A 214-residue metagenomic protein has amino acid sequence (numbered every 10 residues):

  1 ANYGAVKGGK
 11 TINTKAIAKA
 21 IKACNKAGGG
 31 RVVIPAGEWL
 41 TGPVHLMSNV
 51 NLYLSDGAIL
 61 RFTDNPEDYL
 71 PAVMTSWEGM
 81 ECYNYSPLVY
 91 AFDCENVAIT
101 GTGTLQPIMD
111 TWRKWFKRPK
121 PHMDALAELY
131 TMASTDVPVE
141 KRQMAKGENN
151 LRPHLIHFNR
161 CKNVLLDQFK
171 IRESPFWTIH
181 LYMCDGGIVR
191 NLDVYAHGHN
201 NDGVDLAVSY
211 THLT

Functional and structural regions predicted by a protein language model:
N2-V33, Y69: Acidic Gly/Asp/Thr-rich repetitive segments characteristic of extracellular carbohydrate-active and adhesion proteins
A27-T75, C82-Y85, T104-L105: N-terminal extracellular ligand-recognition/capping segment immediately after the signal peptide
P43-L46, I59, T63-D64, P87-F92 (+3 more regions): Glycine-rich beta-solenoid repeat tracts in large extracellular/virion proteins
F62-N84, T102, Q106-P153, N191-G203: Acidic/polar low-complexity surface segments
L165-I171: Active-site pocket-lining segments that scaffold enzyme catalytic pockets across diverse folds
Y182-D193: Surface-exposed extracellular loop regions of Gram-negative outer-membrane beta-barrel proteins
T211-T214: Conserved small/polar residues in nucleotide/adenosyl-binding loops
